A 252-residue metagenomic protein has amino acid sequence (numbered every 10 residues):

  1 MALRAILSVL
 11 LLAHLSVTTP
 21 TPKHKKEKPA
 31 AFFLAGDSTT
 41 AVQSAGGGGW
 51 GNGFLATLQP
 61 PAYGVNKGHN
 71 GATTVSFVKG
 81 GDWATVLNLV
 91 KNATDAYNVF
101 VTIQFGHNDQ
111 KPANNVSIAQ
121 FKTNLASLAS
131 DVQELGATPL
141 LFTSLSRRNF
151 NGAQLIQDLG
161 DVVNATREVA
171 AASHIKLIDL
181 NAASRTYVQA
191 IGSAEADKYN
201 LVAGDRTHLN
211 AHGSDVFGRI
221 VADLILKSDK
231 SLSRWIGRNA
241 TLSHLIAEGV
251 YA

Functional and structural regions predicted by a protein language model:
M1-P22: Fungal secretory targeting signals
T19-N70, A84-D95: Serine-esterase "nucleophile elbow" of acetyl-processing enzymes
K25-K28, L58-Q59, A93-Y97, E134 (+2 more regions): Extracellular/periplasmic catalytic domains that process cell-envelope and extracellular macromolecules
A31-G36, T40-A41, Y63-G68, N98-F105 (+5 more regions): Structural recognition of the beta-strand scaffold that forms the well-ordered cores of secreted hydrolase catalytic
V42-A45, T74-F77, D109-N114, I118 (+3 more regions): Extracytoplasmic/secreted cell-surface and envelope-processing proteins
K79-T123, R147: Oxyanion-hole/transition-state-stabilizing segment in secreted/luminal serine hydrolases and related acyltransferases
Q120-S130, E134, D161-E168: Alpha-helical scaffolding segments of alpha/beta enzyme cores, especially the outer helices of TIM-barrel or partial
L145-A252: Catalytic His-Asp segment of secreted/periplasmic serine-dependent ester chemistry enzymes
